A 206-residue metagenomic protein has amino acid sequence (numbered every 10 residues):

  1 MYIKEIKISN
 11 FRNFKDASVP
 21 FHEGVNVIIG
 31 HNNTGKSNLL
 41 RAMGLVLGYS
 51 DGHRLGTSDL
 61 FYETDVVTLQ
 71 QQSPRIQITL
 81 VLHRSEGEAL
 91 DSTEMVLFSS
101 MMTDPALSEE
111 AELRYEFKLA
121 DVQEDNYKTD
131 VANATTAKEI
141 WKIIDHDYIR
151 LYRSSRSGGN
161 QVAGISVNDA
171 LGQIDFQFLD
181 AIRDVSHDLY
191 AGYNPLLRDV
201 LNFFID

Functional and structural regions predicted by a protein language model:
M1-G48, R54-S73: Pre-Walker A-like glycine/lysine-rich segment at the N-terminus of P-loop NTPase domains
L39, L80, Y115: Hydrophobic/aromatic pocket-lining and membrane-interface residues
R54-Q70, E86-D206: Glycine-rich phosphate-binding loops of NTPases
R75, V81-H83: Charged C-terminal transducer/switch regions of large nucleotide-driven machines
